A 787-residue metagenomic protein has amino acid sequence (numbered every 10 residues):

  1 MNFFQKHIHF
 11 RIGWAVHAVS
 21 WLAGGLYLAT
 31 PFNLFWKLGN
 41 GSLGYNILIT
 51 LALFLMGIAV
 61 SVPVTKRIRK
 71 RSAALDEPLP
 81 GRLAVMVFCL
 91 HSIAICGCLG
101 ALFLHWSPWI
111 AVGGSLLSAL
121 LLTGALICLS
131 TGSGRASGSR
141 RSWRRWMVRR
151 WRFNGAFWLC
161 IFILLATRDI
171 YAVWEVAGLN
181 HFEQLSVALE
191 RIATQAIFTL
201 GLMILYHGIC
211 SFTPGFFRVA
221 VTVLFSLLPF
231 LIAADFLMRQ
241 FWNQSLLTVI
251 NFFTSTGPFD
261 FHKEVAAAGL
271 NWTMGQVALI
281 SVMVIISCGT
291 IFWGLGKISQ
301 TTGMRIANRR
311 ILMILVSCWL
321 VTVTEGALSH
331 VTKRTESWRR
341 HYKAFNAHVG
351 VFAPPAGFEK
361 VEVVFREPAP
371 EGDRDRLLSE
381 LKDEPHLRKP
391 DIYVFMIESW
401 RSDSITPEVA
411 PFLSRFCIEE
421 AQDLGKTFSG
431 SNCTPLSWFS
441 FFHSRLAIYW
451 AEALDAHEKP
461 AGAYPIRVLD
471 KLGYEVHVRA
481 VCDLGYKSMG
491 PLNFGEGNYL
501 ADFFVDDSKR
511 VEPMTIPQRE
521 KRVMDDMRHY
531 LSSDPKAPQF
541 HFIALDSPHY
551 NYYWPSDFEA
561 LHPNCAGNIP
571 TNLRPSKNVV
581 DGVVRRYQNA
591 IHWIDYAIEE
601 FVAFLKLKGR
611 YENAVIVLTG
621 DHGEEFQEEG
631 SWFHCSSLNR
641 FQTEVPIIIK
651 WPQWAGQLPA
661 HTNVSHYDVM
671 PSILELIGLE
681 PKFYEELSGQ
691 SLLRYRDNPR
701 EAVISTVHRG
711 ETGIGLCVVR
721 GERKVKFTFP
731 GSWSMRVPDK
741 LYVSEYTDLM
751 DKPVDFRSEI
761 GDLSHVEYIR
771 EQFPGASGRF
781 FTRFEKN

Functional and structural regions predicted by a protein language model:
F3-F4, H9-F35, G44-Y342: Transmembrane and membrane-interface helices of multi-pass, inner-membrane envelope-modifying transferases
F182-R191, A451-A456, V511-T515, V580-I591 (+3 more regions): Active-site rim elements
C318-T571, I677, G689-L692: Active-site-proximal alpha/beta segments of enzymes that process anionic O-linked groups
R374-S379, D383, M524-S532, G567-A614 (+2 more regions): A long, amphipathic alpha-helix that forms part of the scaffold/cap immediately adjacent to metal-dependent active
I397-S402, G430-N432, L446-I448, C482-Y486 (+9 more regions): Short, solvent-exposed loop/turn segments at secondary-structure junctions
T434-R445, R574-P575, F633-E685, Q690-N698: Substrate-binding rim/cap in mid-to-C-terminal beta-strand-loop elements of soluble/periplasmic
D557, K606-A655: Histidine-centered active-site microenvironments of extracellular/periplasmic hydrolases and transferases
Q690-N787: Phosphate/adenylate-binding glycine loop and adjacent helical scaffold
